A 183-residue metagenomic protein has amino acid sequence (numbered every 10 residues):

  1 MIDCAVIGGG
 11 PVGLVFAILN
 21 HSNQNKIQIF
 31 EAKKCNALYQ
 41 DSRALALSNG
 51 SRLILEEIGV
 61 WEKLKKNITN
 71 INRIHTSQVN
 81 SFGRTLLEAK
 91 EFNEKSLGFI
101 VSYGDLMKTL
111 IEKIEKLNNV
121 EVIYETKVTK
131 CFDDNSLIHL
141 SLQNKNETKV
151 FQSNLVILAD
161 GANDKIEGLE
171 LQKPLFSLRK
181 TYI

Functional and structural regions predicted by a protein language model:
C4-A5, V156: Receiver (REC) domain switch-region micro-motif
A5-I7, L19-R43: Glycine-rich FAD pyrophosphate-binding loop
G8-G10, G161: A short acidic Gly-Thr/Ser loop motif
G13-L14: N-terminal Rossmann-fold NAD(P) dinucleotide-binding loop
A17-L19, G168-L171: Short amphipathic alpha-helical segments
I29, C35-N36, E56-V60, F92: Beta1-alpha1 glycine-rich phosphate/pyrophosphate-binding loop at the start of Rossmann-like nucleotide-binding domains
Q40-V79: N-terminal FAD cofactor-binding segment of flavoenzymes
E57, T69-N70, H75-L169, F176-T181: Conserved N-terminal helical subregion
